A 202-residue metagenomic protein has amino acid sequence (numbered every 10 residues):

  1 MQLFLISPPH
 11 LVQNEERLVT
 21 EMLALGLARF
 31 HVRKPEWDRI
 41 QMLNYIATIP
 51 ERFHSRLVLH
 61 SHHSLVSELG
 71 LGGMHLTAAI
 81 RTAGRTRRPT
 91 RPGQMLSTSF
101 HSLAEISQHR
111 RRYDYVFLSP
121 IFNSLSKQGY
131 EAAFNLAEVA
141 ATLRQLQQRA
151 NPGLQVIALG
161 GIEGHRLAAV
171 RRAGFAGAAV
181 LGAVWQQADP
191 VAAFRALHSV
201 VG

Functional and structural regions predicted by a protein language model:
M1-A83, R88-Y115, A141-V156, E163-A176 (+1 more regions): Conserved N-terminal beta1-alpha1 strand-loop-helix module at the mouth
S99, A132-N135: Short, conserved glycine- and acidic-residue-centered signature motifs in active-site or ligand-binding loops
D114-F122: Non-cysteine beta-strand/loop elements that form the S-adenosyl-L-methionine
S119, E131-A132: Conserved, surface-exposed functional patches that form binding/active-site neighborhoods
F122-G129: A short acidic, helix-capping loop that chelates divalent metal ions and anchors anionic groups
N135-A141: Glycine-rich S-adenosyl-L-methionine
L181: ABC-type ATPase nucleotide-binding domain
